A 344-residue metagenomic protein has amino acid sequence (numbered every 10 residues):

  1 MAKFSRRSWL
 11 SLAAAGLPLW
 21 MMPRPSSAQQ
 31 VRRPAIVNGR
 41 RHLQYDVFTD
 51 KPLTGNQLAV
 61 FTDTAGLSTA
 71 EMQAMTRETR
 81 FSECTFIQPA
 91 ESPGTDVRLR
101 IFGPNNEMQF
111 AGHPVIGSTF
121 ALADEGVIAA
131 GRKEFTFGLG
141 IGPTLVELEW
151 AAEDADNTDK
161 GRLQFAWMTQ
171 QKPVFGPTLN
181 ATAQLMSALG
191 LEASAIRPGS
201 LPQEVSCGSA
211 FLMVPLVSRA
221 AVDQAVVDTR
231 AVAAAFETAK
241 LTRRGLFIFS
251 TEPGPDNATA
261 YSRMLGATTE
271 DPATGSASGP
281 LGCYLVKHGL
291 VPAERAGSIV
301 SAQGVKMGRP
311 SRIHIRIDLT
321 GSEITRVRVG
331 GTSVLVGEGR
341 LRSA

Functional and structural regions predicted by a protein language model:
A2-S5, L10-M22, Q29-F110, I116 (+1 more regions): Active-site proximal loop and beta-alpha junction motif in alpha/beta enzyme cores
